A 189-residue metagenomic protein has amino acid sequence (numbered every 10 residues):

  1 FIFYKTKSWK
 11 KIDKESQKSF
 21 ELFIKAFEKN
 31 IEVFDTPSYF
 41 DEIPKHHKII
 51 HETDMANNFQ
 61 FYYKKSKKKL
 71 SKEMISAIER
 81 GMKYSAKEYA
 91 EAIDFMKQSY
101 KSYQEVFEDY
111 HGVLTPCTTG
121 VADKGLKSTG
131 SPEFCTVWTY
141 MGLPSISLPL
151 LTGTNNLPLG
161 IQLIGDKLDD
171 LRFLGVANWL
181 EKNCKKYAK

Functional and structural regions predicted by a protein language model:
F1-H46, M82-K83: Gly/Ser-rich, acidic/histidine-flanked active-site/gating loops
F1-K7, E21, K25, Y84-D94 (+2 more regions): Structural helix-boundary/capping segments
Y4, H46-Y100, Q104, P149-G160: Short helix-loop capping/hinge segments that flank enzyme active sites or metal/cofactor-binding pockets
K14-S16, I43-T53, K124-T129: Short glycine/threonine-rich loop-to-helix capping motif typified by GTGT followed within a few residues by an Asp-Pro
H47, E91, T118-V137: Short, surface-exposed loop/helix-turn segments at secondary-structure junctions that function as lids/hinges flanking
Y110: An anion/phosphate-binding loop that grips the pyrophosphate of nucleotide cofactors and donors
